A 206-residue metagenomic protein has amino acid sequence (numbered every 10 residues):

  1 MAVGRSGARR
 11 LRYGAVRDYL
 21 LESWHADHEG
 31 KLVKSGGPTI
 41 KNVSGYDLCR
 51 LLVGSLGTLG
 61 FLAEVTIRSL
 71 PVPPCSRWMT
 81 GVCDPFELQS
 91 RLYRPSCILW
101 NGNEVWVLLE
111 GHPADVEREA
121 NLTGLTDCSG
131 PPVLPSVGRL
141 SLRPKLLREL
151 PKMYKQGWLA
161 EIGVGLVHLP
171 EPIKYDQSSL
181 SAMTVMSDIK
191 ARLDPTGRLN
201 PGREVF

Functional and structural regions predicted by a protein language model:
M1-S96, E104-W106: FAD-binding subdomain of flavoenzyme oxidoreductases
K31, G102, L122-F206: Conserved glycine-rich FAD pyrophosphate-binding loop
L62, S69, D115-E117, L199: Hydrophobic positions within alpha-helical membrane elements
T66, W100-N103, E110-H112, R143-K145: Histidine- and/or cysteine-centered catalytic micro-motif in compact active-site loops
L70-P74, A114, L147: Generic "edge-of-domain/loop-turn" microfeature
W78-I98, E117-A120, R139-G157: Short amphipathic alpha-helix segments
L108-C128: Terminal amphipathic helices with adjacent charged low-complexity linkers/tails
